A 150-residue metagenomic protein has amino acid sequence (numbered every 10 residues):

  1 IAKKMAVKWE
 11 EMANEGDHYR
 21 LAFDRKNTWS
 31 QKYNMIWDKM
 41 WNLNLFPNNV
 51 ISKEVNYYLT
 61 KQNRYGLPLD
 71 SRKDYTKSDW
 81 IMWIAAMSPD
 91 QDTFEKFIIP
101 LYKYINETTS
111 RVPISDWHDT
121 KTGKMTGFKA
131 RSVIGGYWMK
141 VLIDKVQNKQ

Functional and structural regions predicted by a protein language model:
I1-N34, W41-Q150: Non-catalytic carbohydrate-binding regions of carbohydrate-active enzymes
